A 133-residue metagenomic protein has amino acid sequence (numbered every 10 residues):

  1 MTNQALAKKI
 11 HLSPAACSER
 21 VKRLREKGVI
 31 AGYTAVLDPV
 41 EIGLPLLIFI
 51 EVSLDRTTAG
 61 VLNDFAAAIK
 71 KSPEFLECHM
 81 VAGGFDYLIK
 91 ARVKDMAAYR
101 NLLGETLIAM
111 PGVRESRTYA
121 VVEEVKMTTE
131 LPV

Functional and structural regions predicted by a protein language model:
M1-V133: A compositional/biophysical signature of low hydrophobicity enriched in polar/charged and small residues
